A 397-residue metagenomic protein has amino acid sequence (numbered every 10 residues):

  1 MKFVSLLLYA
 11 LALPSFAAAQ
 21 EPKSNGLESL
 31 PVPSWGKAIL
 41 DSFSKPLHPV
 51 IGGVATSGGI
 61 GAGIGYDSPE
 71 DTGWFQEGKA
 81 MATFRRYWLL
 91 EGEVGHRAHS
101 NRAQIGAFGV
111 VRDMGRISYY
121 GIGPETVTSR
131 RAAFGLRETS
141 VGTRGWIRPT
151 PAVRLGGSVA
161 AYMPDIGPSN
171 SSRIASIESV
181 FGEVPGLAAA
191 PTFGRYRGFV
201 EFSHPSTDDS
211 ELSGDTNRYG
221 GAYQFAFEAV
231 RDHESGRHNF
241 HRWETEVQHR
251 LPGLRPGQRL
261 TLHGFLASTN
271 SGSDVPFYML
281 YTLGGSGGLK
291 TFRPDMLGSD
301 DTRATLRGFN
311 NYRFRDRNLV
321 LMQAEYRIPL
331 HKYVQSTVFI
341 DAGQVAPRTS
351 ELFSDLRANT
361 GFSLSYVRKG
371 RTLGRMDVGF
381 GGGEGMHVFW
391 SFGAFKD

Functional and structural regions predicted by a protein language model:
S5-S15: Bacterial N-terminal signal peptides
A17-A19: Boundary at the C-terminal end of the N-terminal hydrophobic targeting segment
E21-K23, E28, G36-F199, G298-A304 (+3 more regions): Gram-negative/organellar outer-membrane beta-barrel architecture
E21-P31, W35, S42, H48-P49 (+2 more regions): C-terminal outer-membrane beta-barrel translocator/porin domains of Gram-negative envelope proteins and their
E70-T72, F84, R97-S100, I147-P151 (+6 more regions): Outer-membrane beta-barrel strand-turn architecture
G264-N270, E351-R357, S363, V367-D397: Predominantly the C-terminal beta-signal and adjacent terminal strand-loop region of outer-membrane beta-barrel
E325-R357: C-terminal hydrophobic structural anchor segments that stabilize assembly/packing rather than catalytic chemistry
